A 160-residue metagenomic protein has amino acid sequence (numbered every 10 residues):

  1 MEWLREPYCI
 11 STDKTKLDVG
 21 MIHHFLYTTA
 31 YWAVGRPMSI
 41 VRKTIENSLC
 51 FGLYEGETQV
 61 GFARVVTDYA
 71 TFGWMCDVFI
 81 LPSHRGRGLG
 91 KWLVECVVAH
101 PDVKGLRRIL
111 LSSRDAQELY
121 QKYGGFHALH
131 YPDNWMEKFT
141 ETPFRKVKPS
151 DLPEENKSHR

Functional and structural regions predicted by a protein language model:
M1-R36, V147-R160: Short amphipathic alpha-helix that is part of the acyltransferase structural core
S39-F79: A conserved beta-strand-loop-helix scaffold within acyl/acetyltransferase catalytic domains
H84-L93: Conserved acetyl-CoA pyrophosphate-binding loop and the N-cap/start of the following alpha-helix in GNAT-like
V103-E141: Conserved active-site alpha-helix within GNAT-family acetyltransferase domains
